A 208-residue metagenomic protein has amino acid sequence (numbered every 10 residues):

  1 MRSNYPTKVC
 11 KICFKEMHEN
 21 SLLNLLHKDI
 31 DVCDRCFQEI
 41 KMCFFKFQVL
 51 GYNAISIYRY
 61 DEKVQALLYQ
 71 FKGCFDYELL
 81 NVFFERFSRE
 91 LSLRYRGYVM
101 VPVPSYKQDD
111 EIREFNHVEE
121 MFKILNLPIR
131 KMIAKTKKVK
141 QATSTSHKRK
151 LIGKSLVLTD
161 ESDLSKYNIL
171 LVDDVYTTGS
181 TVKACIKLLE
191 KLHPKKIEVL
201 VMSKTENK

Functional and structural regions predicted by a protein language model:
M1-K208: Glycine-rich phosphate/pyrophosphate-handling loop used in enzymes and phosphotransfer proteins
